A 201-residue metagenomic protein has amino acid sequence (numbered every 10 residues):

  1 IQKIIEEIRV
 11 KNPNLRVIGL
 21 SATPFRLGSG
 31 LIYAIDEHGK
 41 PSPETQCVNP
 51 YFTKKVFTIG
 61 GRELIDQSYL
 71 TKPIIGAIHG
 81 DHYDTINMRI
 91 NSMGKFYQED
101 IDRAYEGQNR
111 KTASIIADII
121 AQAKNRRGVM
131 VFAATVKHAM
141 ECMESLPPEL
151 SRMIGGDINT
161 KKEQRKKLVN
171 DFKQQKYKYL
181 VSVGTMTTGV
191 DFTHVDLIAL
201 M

Functional and structural regions predicted by a protein language model:
I1-I75: Post-DEXD/H (motif II) to motif III coupling segment of the RecA-like Helicase ATP-binding lobe
E7, G76, D157, V183 (+1 more regions): Conserved residues at the C-terminal ends of beta-strands
E7-N14, Q67-T71, A121-K124, K161 (+2 more regions): Conserved catalytic network of the ASCE P-loop NTPase/AAA+ motor domain
A22-L27, E63-D66, H79-D84, V136-K137 (+2 more regions): Conserved nucleotide-binding/hydrolysis micro-motifs of P-loop NTPases
P50-A133: Conserved interdomain linker/interface between the two RecA-like ATPase lobes of SF2 helicase motors
M130, A139-C142, E149-T188, H194: Conserved helicase ATPase core of P-loop NTP-dependent helicases/translocases
F192-M201: TOPRIM-like Mg2+-dependent DNA-processing core and adjacent phosphate-binding/basic surface
